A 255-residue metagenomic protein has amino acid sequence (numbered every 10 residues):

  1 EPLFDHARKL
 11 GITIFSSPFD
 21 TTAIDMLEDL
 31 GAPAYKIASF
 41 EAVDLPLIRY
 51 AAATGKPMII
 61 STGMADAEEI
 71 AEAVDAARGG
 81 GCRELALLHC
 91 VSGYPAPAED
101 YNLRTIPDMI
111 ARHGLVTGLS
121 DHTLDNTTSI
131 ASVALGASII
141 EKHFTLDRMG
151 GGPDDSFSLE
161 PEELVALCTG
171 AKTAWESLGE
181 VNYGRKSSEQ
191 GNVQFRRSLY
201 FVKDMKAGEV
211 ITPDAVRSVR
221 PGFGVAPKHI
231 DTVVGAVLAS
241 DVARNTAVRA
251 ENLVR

Functional and structural regions predicted by a protein language model:
E1-R255: Catalytic cores and adjacent flexible loops of soluble metabolic enzymes that perform enolate/carbanion chemistry on
